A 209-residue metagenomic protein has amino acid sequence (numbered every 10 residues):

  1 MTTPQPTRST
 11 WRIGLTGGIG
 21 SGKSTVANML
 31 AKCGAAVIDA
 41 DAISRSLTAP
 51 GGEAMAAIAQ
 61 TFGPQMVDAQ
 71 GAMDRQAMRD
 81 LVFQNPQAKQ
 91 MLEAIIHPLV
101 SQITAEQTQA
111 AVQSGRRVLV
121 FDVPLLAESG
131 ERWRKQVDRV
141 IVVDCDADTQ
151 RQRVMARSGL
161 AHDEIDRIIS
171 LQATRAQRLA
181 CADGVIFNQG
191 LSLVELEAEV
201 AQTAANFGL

Functional and structural regions predicted by a protein language model:
M1-M73, S114, A198-A201, A205-L209: Glycine-rich phosphate-binding loop of ATP-dependent small-molecule kinases
G22, D41, L92, V120 (+3 more regions): Residue-level signal for inorganic ion chemistry
C33, F62, K135-V137, C181-A182: Short, structured coil segments at secondary-structure junctions
C33, M55-A59, A147-Q152, H162 (+1 more regions): An amphipathic alpha-helix signature
A36, A42, R139, D183-G184: Well-ordered beta-strand positions
R45-R117: ATP-dependent small-molecule kinase phosphotransfer cores that center on conserved nucleotide phosphate-binding segments
T104, S129-R134, A156, L160-G208: Small-molecule kinase domains that catalyze NTP-dependent phosphoryl transfer to phosphate-bearing small molecules
A105-R153: ATP-dependent NMP and nucleoside kinases share a basic, alpha-helical "lid"
